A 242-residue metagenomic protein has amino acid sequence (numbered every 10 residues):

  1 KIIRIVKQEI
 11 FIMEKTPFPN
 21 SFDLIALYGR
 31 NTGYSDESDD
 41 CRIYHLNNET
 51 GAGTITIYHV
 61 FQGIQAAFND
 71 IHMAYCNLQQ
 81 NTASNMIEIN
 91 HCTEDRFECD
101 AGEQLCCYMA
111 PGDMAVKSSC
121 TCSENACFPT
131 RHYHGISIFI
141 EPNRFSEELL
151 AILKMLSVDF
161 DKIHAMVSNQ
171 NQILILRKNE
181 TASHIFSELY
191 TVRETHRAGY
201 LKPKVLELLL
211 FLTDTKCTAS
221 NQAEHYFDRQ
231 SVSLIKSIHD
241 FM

Functional and structural regions predicted by a protein language model:
I2-A83: N-terminal low-complexity or simple alpha-helical regulatory segments that function as activation/interaction modules
T16, D100-H239: Alpha-helical bundle regulatory/interaction domains
T32, R42-H45, Y58, C76 (+5 more regions): Intrinsically disordered, low-complexity segments enriched in polar/charged residues with Gly/Pro, especially when
F68-D70, E88-C92, H134-E141: Short hydrophobic beta-strand segments that form the core of ligand-binding sensory/regulatory domains
A74-Y75, E94-R96, P142-N143: Short, charged/polar surface micro-motifs in flexible loops or helix N-caps
A83-E103: Glycine- and acidic-residue-biased ligand/ion/polar-headgroup-sensing regions
